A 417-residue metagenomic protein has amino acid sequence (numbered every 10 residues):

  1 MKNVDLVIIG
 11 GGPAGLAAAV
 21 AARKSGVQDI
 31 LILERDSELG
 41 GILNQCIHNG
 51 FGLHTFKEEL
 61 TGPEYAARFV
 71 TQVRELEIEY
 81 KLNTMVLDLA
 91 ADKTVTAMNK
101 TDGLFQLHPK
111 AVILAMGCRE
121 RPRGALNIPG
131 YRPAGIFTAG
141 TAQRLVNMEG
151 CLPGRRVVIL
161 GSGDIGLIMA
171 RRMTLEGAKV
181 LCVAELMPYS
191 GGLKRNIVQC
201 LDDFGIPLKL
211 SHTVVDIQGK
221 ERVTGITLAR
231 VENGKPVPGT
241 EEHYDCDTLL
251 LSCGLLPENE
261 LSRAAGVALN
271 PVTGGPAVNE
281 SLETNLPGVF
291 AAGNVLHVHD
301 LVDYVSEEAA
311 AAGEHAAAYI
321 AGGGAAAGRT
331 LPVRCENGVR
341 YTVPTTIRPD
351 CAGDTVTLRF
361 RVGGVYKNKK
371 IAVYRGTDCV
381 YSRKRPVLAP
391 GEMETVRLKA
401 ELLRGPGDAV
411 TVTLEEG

Functional and structural regions predicted by a protein language model:
M1-I9, A67-R156, E232-G239, L250 (+2 more regions): FAD-binding core/adjacent interface of flavoenzyme oxidoreductases
V4-R68, R144, P153-I197: Beta1-alpha1 glycine-rich phosphate/pyrophosphate-binding loop at the start of Rossmann-like nucleotide-binding domains
R68-A97, T174-E260, D354-P386: A Rossmann-like FAD-binding core segment of flavoenzymes
L104-F105, A111-L208, T213-R222, G288 (+2 more regions): Predominantly flavin-linked oxidoreductase catalytic cores and closely associated redox partners
L114, I136-V146, T248-H299: FAD-site-proximal beta/loop scaffold in flavoenzymes
D303, A311, H315-R383: Mid-to-C-terminal Rossmann-like scaffold of FAD/NAD(P)H-dependent oxidoreductases
R359, G391-L402: Exposed aromatic-hydrophobic patches
I371, L398-G417: Short, aromatic- and glycine-rich surface loops/edge beta-strands on solvent-exposed regions
